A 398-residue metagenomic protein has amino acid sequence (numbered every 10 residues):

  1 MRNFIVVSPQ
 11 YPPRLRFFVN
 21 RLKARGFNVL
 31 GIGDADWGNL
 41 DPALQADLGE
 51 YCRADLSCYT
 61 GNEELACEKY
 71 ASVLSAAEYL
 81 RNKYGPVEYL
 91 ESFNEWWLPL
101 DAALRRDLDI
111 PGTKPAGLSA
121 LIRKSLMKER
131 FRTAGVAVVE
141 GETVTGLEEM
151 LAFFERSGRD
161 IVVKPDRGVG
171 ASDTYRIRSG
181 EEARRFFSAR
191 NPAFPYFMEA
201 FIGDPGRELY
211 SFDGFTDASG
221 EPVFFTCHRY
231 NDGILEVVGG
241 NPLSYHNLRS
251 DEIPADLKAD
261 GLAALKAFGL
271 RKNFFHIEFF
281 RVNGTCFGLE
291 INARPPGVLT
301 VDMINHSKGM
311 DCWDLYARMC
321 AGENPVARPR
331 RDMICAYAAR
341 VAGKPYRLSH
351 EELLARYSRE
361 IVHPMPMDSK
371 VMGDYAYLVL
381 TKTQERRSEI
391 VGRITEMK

Functional and structural regions predicted by a protein language model:
M1-A116, Q384-E385, E389-M397: ATP-binding N-terminal substructure of ATP-dependent carboxylate-amine bond-forming enzymes
L80-V87, E155-S157, P192, F268: Glycine-rich phosphate-binding loop signature in dinucleotide/nucleotide-binding domains
R105-D173: A conserved helix-loop-beta module that forms one wall/lid of the active-site cleft in ATP-utilizing catalytic domains
A137-V139, D160-V163, T174-S211, P242 (+2 more regions): Conserved ATP-binding module of the ATP-grasp superfamily
V144, T174-S179, F215-D217, L380: Short beta-strand-to-turn element immediately C-terminal to the catalytic PLP-Schiff-base lysine in fold type I
A200-L270, F274, R281, N292-C320 (+1 more regions): ATP-dependent carboxylate/phosphate-activation module, predominantly the ATP-grasp catalytic core and closely related
T285-C286: Conserved protein kinase catalytic/activation segment
L315-K398: Peripheral (often C-terminal) accessory segments that flank ATP-dependent C-N-forming ligase machineries
